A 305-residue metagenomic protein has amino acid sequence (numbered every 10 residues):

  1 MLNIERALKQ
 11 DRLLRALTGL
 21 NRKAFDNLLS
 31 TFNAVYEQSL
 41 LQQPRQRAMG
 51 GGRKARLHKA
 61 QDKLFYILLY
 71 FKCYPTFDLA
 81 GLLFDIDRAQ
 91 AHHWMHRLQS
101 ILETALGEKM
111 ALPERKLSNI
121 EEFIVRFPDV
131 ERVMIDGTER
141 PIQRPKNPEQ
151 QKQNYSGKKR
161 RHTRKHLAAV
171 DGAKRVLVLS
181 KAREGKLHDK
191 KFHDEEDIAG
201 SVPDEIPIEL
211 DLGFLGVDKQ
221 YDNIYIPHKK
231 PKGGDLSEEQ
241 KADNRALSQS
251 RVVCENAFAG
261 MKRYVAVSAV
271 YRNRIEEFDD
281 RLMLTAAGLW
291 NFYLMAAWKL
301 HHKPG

Functional and structural regions predicted by a protein language model:
M1-A55, W298: Charged, often Cys/His-bearing segments associated with DNA-binding zinc-finger transcription factors
T18, R56, Y70, G81: Short, charged/polar micro-motifs that form catalytic or ligand-binding hotspots
N21, K59, L236-E239: Ser/Thr-centered flexible coil motifs
Q46-A48, D62, Q150, Q240: Glycine/charged-rich beta-loop-alpha catalytic/anionic-binding loops adjacent to active sites
G52-K54, L64-I67, N119-E122, K165-H166: Short, charged beta->alpha transition segments
K59-C73: Short, amphipathic alpha-helical "recognition" segments used to contact nucleic acids or chromatin
L79-G305: Short, well-ordered secondary-structure "scaffold" segments embedded in the functional core of diverse domains
